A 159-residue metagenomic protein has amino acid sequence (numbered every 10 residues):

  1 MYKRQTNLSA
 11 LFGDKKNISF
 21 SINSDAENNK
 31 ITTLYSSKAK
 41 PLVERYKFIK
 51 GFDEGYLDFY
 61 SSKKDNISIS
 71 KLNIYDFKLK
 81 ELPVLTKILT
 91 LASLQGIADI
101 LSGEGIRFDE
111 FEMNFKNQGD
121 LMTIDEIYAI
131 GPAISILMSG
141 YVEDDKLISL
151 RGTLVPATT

Functional and structural regions predicted by a protein language model:
M1: Active-site loops and adjacent core secondary-structure elements that bind or stabilize anionic groups
R4-T159: Small-residue helix/turn framework positions
